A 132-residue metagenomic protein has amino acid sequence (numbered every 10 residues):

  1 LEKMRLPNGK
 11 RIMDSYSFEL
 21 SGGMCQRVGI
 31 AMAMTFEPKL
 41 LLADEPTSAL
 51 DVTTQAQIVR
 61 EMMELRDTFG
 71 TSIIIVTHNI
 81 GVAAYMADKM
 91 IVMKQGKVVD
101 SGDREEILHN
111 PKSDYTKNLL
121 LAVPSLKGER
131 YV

Functional and structural regions predicted by a protein language model:
L1-R11, L120-L121: Conserved ABC ATPase "signature" region
Y16-L20, M24: Conserved ABC ATPase signature
T35-K39: A short, proline-enriched helix->beta-strand linker immediately N-terminal to the Walker B motif in ABC-type P-loop
A56-F69, G81: Helical segment within the ABC ATPase nucleotide-binding domain
A83-Y85: A short, surface-exposed alpha-helical micro-motif characterized by mixed small hydrophobic and charged/polar residues
S101-G102, N110: ABC ATPase "signature
